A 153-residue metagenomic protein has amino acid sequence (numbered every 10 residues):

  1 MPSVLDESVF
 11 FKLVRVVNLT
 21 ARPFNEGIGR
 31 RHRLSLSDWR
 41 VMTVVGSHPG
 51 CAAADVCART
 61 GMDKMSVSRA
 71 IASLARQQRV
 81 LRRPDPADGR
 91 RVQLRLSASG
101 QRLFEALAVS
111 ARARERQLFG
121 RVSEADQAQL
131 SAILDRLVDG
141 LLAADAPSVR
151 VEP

Functional and structural regions predicted by a protein language model:
M1-H32, P153: N-terminal leader segment of winged-helix/HTH proteins
M1-P2, E124-P153: C-terminal regulatory/oligomerization modules of transcriptional regulators
A21, R59, A72-D135: Charged, amphipathic alpha-helical coiled-coil/dimerization segments
D38-M42: Short alpha-helical "packing" element that flanks the helix-turn-helix/winged-helix DNA-binding module
H48-A52: Short capping segments at the starts of secondary-structure elements
A53-A54, M65, A72: Residues within helix-turn-helix
